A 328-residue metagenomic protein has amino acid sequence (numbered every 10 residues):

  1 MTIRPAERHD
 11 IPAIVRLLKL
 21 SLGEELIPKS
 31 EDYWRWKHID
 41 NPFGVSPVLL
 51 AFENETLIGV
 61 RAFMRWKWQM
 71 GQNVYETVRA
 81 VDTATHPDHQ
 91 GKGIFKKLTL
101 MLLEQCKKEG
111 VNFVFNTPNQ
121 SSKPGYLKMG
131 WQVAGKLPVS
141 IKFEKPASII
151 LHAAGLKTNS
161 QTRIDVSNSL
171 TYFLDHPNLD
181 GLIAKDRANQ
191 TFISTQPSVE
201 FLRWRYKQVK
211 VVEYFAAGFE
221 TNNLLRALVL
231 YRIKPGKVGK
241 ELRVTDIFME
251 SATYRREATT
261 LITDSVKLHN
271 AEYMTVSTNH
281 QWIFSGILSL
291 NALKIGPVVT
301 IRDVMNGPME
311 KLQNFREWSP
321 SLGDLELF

Functional and structural regions predicted by a protein language model:
M1-I3: Extreme N-terminal starter segment of soluble prokaryotic enzymes
P12-I14, L18-V48, F52-E53, K107-E109 (+3 more regions): Amide-forming acyltransferase catalytic core, primarily the GNAT-like/NAT-type and related acyltransferase folds
L49, G59-R61, V78, T83 (+1 more regions): Conserved GNAT-family N-acetyltransferase fold
E53-I58, A62-G71, Y231-K237: Acetyl-CoA-dependent GNAT
F63-W68, T83-T85, P118-S121, N279: An acidic- and aromatic-residue-enriched active-site/binding cleft used to recognize and process polar
V74-P87, G239-E250: Conserved acetyl-CoA binding element of GNAT-fold acetyltransferases
T85, Q90-E104, T253-D264: Conserved acetyl-CoA-binding loop-helix of GNAT-fold acetyltransferases
N112-T162, T221, L230-F328: Active-site/acyl-donor-binding loops of N-acyltransferases
